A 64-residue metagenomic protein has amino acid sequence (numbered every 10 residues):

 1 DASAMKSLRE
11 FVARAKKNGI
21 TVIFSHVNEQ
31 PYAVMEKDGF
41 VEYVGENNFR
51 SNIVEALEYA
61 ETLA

Functional and structural regions predicted by a protein language model:
D1-A64: Structured cytosolic domains appended to multi-pass membrane proteins
